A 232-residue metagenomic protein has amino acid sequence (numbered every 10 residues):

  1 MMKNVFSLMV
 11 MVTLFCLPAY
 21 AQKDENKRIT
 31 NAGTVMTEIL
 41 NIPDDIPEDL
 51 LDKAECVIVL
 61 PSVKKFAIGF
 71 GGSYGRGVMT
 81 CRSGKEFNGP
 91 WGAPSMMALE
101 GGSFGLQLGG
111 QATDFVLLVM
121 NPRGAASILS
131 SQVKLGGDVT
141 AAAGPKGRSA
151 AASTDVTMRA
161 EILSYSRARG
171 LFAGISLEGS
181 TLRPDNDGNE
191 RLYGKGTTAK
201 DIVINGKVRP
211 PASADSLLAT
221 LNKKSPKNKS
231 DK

Functional and structural regions predicted by a protein language model:
M1-F6: Positively charged n-region of N-terminal signal peptides that target proteins for export
S7-C16: Bacterial N-terminal signal peptides
Q22-K232: Small-residue-enriched, tightly packed secondary-structure blocks
